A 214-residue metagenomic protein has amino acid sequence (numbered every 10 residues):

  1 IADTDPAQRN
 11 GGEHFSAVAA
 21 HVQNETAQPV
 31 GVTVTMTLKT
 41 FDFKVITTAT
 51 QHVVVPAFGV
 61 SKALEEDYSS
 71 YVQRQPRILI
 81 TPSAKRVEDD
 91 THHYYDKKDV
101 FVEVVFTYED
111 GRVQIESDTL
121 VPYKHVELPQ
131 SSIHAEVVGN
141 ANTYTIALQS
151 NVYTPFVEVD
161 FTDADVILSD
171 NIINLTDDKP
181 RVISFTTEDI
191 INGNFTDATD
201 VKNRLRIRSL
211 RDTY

Functional and structural regions predicted by a protein language model:
I1-V32, Y123-S150: Surface beta-strand/loop "capping" patches
G11, A27, V55-G59, Y95-K97 (+2 more regions): Surface-exposed coil/turn segments at beta-strand junctions on protein surfaces, enriched
E13-V54, K62-E65, V100-T107, I146-Q149 (+1 more regions): Beta-strand-rich binding/interaction modules
T35-Y94, A164-F195: Intrinsically disordered, low-complexity Pro/Gly/Ser/Thr-rich segments with frequent PxxP/GP/PP motifs and embedded
V54-P56, T119-V126: Short beta-strand edge segments in extracellular beta-sheet folds
P76-R112, N192-D212: Short, aromatic- and glycine-rich surface loops/edge beta-strands on solvent-exposed regions
D110-V113, H134-T145, T187-D200: Short, glycine- and charge-enriched coil/turn segments that flank and shape catalytic ligand pockets
P129-D177, R181-T186: C-terminal accessory/binding modules appended to enzymatic or scaffolding proteins
